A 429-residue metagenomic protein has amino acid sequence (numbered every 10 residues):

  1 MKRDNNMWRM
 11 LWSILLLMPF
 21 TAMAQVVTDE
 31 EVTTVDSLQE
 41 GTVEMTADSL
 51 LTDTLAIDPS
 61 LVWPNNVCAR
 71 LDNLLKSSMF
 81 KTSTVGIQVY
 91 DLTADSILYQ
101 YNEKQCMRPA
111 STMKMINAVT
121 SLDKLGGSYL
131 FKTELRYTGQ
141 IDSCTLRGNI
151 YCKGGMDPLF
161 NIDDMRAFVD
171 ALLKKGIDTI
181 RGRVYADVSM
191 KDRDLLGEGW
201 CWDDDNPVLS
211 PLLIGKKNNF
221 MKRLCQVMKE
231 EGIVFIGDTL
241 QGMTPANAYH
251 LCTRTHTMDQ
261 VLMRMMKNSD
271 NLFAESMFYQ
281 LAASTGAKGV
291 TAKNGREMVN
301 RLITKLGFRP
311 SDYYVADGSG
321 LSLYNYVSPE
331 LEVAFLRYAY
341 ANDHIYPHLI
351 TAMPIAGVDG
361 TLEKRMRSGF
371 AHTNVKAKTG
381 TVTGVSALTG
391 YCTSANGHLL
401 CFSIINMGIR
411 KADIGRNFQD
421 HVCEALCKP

Functional and structural regions predicted by a protein language model:
M1-S37, S49, T54: Bacterial Sec-dependent N-terminal signal peptides
V27-T93, Y99-C106, D170-G176, K428: Beta-lactamase-like hydrolase cores
D53-V62, Q100-P109, I150-L159, V169 (+7 more regions): Second-shell loop/turn segments in exported
G86-Y90, Y99-Q100, N149-K153, R183-D187 (+4 more regions): Soluble periplasmic/extracytoplasmic beta-strand elements of cell-envelope proteins
D95, P109-G127, V184, R223-M228 (+2 more regions): Active-site SXXK
L130-D192, W200-P207, I214: Active-site-adjacent, His/Asp/Glu-enriched structural segments that form or flank metal-binding and acid/base networks
K217-A352: A small/polar active-site loop signature that marks catalytic segments
Y314-D317, L321-P429: C-terminal soluble interaction/assembly domains
